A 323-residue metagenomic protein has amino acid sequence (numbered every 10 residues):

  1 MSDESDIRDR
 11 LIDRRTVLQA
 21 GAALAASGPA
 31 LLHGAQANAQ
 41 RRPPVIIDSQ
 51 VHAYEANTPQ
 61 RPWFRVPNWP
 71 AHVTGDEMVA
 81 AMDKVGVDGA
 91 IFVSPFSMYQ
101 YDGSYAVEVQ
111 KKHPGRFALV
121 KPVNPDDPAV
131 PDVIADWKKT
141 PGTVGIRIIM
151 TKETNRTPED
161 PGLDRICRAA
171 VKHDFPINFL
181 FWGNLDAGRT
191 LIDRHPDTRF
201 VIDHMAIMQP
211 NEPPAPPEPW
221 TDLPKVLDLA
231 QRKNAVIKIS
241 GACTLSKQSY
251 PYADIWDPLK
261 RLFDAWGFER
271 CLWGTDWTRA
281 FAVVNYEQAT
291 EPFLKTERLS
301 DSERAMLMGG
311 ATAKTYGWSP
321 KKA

Functional and structural regions predicted by a protein language model:
S2-L32, P44-V45, S49, F64 (+4 more regions): Mid-to-C-terminal alpha-helical segments outside catalytic/metal-binding sites
T16, E77, Y105-E108, D136 (+6 more regions): Alpha-helical elements of Rossmann-like donor-binding domains used by nucleotide-donor carbohydrate transfer enzymes
G34-A39: Boundary at the C-terminal end of the N-terminal hydrophobic targeting segment
R41-R165, A169-H173, L229, A253 (+1 more regions): Mid-domain alpha/beta scaffold segments of enzyme catalytic cores
H52, P95, P122-D126, I149-T151 (+4 more regions): Active-site beta-loop-alpha junctions enriched in small/polar residues
E55-A56, Y99-D102, N155-R156, Q209-N211 (+2 more regions): Short catalytic/ligand-binding loop motif for oxyanion handling, primarily in non-cytosolic enzymes, centered on
P67-T74, D102, E159, A215-D222 (+5 more regions): Residue-level preference for long, well-ordered alpha-helices that form the structural scaffold of enzyme catalytic
V144, T157-L272, P320-K322: Catalytic pocket-lining loop regions of alpha/beta-barrel enzymes, especially the amidohydrolase/enolase/GH5 lineages
